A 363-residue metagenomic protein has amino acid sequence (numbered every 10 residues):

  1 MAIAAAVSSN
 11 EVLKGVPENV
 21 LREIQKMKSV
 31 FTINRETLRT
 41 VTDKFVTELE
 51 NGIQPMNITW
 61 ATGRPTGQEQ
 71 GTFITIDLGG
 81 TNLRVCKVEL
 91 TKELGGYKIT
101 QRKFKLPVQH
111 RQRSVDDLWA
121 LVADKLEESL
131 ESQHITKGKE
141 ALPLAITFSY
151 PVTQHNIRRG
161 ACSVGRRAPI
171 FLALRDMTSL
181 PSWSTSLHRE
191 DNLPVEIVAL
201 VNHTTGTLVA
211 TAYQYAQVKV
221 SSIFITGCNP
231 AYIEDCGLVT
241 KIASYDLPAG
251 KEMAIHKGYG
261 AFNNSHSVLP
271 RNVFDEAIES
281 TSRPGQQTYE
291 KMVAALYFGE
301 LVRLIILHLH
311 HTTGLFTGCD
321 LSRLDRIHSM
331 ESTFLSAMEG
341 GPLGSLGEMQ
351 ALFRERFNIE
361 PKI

Functional and structural regions predicted by a protein language model:
M1-I74, Y297: N-terminal charged helix/coil linker that caps or initiates catalytic domains
N19-Q25, G95-P107, Q154-R166, E276-G285 (+1 more regions): Surface-exposed beta-strand-to-loop junctions that form interaction patches on eukaryotic regulatory domains
A61-K98, Q154, S221-I223, G227-E234: Gly/Thr-rich phosphate-binding beta-strand-loop-beta motif of the actin/hexokinase/Hsp70
G63-T66, E140, Y213-V220, T226-I363: Active-site core segments that coordinate phosphate-bearing ligands/cofactors across diverse enzyme families
G71-D77, A141-A145, I197-V201, K219-I223 (+2 more regions): Short glycine-aspartate micro-motif
V85, I146, V302: Residue-level signal for inorganic ion chemistry
K103-A123, V152-A212, V220, C236-Y259 (+1 more regions): Glycine-rich phosphate-binding loop and adjoining helix at the ATP-binding site of ATP-dependent phosphoryl-transfer
K125-L142, L187-N192, I363: Phosphate/pyrophosphate-binding loops at sites that engage ATP/ADP/AMP, CoA/4′-phosphopantetheine, polyphosphate
